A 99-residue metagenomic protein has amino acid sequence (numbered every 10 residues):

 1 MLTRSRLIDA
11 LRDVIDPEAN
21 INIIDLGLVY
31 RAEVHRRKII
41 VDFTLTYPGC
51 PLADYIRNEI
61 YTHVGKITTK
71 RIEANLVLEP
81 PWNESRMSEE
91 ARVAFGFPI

Functional and structural regions predicted by a protein language model:
M1-I99: Domain-level signature for proteins that mediate thiol-based redox and metal-cofactor handling
